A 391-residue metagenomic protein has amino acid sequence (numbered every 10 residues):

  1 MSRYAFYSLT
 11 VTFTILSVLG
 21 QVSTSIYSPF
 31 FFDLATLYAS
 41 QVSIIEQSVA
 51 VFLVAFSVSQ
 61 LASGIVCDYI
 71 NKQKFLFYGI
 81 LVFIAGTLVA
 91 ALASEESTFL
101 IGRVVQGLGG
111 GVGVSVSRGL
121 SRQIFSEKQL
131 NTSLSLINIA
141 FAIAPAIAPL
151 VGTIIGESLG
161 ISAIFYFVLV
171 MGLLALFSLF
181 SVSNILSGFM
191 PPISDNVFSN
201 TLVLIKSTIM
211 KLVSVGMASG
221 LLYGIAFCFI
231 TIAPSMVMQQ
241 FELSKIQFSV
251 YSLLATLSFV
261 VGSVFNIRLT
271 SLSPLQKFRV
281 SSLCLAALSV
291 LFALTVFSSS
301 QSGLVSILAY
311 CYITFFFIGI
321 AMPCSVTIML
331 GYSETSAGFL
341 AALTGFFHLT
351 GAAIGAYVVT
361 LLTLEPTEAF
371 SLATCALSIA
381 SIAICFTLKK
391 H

Functional and structural regions predicted by a protein language model:
M1-S2, S187-V215: Juxtamembrane intracellular "pre-TM" segments in multi-pass secondary transporters
S8-V42, S63, F229-P234: Extracytoplasmic
V58-E96: Conserved MFS/SLC helix-loop-helix module at the cytosolic interface between two early adjacent transmembrane helices
F75-L88, K277-F292: Structural signature of the two symmetry-related core transmembrane helices
G86-V89, S97-V105, V305-C311: Paired small-residue
V104-F141: Cytoplasmic helix-loop-helix junction between adjacent transmembrane helices in 12-TM secondary transporters
S135-S183: Helix-loop-helix hairpin linking two adjacent transmembrane segments in secondary transporters
V326-L364, T374: A late C-terminal transmembrane helix in Major Facilitator Superfamily
